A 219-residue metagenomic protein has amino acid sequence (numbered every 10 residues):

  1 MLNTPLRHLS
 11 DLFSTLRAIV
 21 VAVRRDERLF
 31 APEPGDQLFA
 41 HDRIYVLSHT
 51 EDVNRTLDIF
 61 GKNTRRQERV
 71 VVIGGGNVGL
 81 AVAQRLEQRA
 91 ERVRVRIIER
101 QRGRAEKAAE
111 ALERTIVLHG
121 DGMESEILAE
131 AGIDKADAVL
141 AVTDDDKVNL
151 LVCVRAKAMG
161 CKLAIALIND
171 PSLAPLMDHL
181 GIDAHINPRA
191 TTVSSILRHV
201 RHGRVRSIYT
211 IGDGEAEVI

Functional and structural regions predicted by a protein language model:
M1-I219: Cytosolic regulatory regions of ion transport systems
